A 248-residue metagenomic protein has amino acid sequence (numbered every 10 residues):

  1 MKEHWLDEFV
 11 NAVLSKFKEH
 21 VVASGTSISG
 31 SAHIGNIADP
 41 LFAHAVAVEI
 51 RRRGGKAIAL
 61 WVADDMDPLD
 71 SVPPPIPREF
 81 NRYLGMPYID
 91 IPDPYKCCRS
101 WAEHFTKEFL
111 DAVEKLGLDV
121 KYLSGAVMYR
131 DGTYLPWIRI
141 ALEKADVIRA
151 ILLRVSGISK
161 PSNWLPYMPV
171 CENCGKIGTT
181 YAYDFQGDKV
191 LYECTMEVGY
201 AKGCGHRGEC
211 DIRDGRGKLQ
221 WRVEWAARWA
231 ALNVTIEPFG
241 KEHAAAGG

Functional and structural regions predicted by a protein language model:
M1-R149, S159: N-terminal Rossmann-like or analogous alpha/beta NTP/dinucleotide-binding catalytic cores that position adenine
M1-T26, V147, S156-G248: Alpha-helical recognition segments enriched in aromatics with Gly/Pro capping that present substrate-recognition
L153: Conserved Walker
